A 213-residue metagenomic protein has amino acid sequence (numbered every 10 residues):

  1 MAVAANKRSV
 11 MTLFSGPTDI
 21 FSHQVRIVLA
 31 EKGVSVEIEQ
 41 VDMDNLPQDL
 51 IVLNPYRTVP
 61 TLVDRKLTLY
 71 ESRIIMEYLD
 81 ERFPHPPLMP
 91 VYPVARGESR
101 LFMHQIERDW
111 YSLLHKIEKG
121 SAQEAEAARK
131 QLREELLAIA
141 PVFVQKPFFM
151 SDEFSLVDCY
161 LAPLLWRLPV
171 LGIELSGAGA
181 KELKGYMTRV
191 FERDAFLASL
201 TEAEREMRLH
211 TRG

Functional and structural regions predicted by a protein language model:
M1-P141, P147: GST-like domain detector, emphasizing the conserved glutathione-binding G-site in the N-terminal thioredoxin-like
G16, L156, A203: Short, solvent-exposed turn/loop segments enriched in Gly/Ser/Thr/Pro and often Arg
E39, S72, A178, L200-T201: Residue-level detector of family-conserved "landmark" positions at structurally sensitive sites
I51, P60, A125, V170-L171 (+2 more regions): A generic membrane alpha-helix/interface feature
R65, A162, E202: Conserved residues at the C-terminal ends of beta-strands
I106-S199: GST-like fold's C-terminal all-alpha helical module
L200-G213: Acidic/histidine-enriched, glycine/proline-rich intrinsically disordered or flexible terminal extensions
